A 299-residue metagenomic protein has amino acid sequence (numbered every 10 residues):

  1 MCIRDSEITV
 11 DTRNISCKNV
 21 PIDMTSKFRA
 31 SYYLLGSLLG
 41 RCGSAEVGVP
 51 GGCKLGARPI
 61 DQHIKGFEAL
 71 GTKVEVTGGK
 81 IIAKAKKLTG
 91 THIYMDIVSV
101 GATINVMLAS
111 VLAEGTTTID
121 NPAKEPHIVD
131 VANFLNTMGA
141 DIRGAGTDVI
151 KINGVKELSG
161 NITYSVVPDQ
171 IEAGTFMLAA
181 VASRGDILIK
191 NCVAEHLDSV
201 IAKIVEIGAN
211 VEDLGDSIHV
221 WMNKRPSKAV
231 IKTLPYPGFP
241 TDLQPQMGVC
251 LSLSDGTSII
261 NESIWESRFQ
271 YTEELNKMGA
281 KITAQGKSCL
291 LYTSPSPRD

Functional and structural regions predicted by a protein language model:
M1-S6, Y292-D299: Conserved small/polar residues in nucleotide/adenosyl-binding loops
N14-I22, K87-M95, K156-S165, K224-T233 (+2 more regions): Short, charged/polar, Gly/Pro-enriched secondary-structure boundary elements
C17-Y94: Hydrophobic alpha-helical hairpins/lids featuring a short glycine-rich hinge
P21-L38, T89-M107, V166-M177, P235-M247 (+1 more regions): Glycine-rich and small/hydrophobic secondary-structure elements
D96-F176, A180-V181: Internal metal/ion-chelating core segments
A173, A180-K277, K281-Q285: A glycine- and small/hydrophobic-rich beta-loop-beta segment that serves as a flexible "lid/hinge" or phosphate-binding
E273, G286-S288, S294, R298: Internal helix-turn-beta structural module
